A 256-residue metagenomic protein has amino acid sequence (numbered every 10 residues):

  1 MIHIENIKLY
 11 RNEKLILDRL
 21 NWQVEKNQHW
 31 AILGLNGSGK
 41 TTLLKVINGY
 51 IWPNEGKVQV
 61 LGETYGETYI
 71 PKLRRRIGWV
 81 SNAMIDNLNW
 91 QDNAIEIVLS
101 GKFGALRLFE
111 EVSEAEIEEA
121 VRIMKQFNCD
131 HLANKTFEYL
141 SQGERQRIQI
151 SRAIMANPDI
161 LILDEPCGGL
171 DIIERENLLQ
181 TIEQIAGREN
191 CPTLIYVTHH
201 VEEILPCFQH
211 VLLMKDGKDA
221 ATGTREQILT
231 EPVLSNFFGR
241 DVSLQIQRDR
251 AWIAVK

Functional and structural regions predicted by a protein language model:
I2, I16-R19: Conserved structural motif at the start of ABC-family nucleotide-binding domains
N48: Helix-to-loop junction immediately C-terminal to a conserved catalytic motif
G56-G66, L73: Conserved ABC transporter NBD signature motif
L99, E114-L132: Conserved ABC ATPase "signature" region
T136-L140: Conserved ABC ATPase signature
L161-D164: Catalytic Walker B motif of ABC-type/P-loop ATPase nucleotide-binding domains
